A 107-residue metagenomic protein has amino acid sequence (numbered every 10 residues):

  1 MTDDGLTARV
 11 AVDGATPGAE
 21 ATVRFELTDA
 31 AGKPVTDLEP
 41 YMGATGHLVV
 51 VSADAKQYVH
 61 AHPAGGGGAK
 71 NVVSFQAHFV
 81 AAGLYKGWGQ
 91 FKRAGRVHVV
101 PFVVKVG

Functional and structural regions predicted by a protein language model:
M1-A19: Surface-exposed beta-loop interaction hotspot
T7, E20-G32: Beta-strand-rich structural segments
V12, E20-V23, T36-E39, T45-G65: Intrinsic, low-complexity N-terminal interaction/targeting segments
G32, A94-V99: Short acidic/polar inter-strand loop motif in beta-rich domains
G67-S74: Aromatic sugar-binding surface patches on proteins that engage polysaccharides or sugar-phosphate polymers
F75-F79, V104: Short, hydrophobic beta-strand segments
F79-A81, F91: Residue-level recognition of secondary-structure-to-loop junctions
V99-K105: Edge beta-strands of extracellular beta-sandwich domains
